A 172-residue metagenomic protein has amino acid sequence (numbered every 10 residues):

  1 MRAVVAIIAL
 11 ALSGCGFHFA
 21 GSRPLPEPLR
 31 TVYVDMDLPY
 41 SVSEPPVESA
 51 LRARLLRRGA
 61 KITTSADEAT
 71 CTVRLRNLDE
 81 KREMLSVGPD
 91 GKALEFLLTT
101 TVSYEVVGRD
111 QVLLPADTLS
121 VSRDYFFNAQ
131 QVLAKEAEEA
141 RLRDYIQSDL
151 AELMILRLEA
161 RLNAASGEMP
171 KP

Functional and structural regions predicted by a protein language model:
M1-G14: Sec-dependent bacterial lipoprotein signal peptides
G14-R52, L56, L162-P172: A structural "domain/chain start" motif
L25-E27, E68, G91-L97: Short coil/turn motifs at beta-sheet boundaries
Y40, E44, E95-T99, E139-A151: Solvent-exposed, acidic/flexible segments
L55-G59, V106-D110, A129, L153-L162: Sec/Tat-exported extracytoplasmic proteins
R58-T70: Short acidic low-complexity segments
R74-T118, D124-A140: Surface-exposed short loop/turn segments
L133-P172: C-terminal/domain-edge helix-coil "capping" segments
